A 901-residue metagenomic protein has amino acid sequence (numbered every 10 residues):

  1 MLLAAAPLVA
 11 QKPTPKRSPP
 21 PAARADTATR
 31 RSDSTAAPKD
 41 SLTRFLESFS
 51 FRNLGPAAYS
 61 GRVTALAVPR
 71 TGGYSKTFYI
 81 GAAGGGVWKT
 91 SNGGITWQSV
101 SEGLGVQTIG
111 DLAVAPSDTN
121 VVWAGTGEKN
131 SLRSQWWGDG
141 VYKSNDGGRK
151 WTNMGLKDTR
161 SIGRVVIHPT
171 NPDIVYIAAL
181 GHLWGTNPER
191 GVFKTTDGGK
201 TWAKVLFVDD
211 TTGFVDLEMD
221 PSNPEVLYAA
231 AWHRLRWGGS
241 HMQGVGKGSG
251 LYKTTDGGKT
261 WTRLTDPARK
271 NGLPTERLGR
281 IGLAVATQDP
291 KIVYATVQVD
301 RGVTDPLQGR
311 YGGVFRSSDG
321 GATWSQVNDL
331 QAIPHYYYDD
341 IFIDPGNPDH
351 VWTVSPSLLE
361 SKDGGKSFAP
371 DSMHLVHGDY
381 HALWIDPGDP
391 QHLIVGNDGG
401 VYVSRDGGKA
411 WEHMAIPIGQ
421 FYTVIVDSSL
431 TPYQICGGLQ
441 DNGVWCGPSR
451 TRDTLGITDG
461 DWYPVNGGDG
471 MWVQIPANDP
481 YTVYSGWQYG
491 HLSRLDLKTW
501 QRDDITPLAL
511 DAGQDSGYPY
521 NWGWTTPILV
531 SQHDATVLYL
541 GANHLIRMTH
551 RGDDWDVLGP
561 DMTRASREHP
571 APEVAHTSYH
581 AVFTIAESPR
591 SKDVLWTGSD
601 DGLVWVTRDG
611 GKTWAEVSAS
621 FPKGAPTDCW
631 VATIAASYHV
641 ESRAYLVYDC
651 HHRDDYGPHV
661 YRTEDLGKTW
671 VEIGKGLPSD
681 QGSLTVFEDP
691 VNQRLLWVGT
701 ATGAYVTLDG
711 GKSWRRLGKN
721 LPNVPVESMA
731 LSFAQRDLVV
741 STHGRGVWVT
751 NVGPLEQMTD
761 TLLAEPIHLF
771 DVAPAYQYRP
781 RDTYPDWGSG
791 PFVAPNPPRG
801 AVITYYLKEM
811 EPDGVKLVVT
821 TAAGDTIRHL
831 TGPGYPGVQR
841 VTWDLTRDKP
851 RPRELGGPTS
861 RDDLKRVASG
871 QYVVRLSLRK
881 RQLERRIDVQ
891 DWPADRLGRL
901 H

Functional and structural regions predicted by a protein language model:
M1-Q11: Sec-dependent N-terminal signal peptides
K12-P791, P798-A801, Y806, M810: Beta-propeller blade termini and top-face loops
S240, K247, L855-G870, P893-D895: Glycine/proline-rich low-complexity spacer/linker segments in large multi-domain proteins
S493-L495, I803-T804, E811-G824, R828-H829 (+1 more regions): Beta-strand-rich binding/interaction modules
L529, T804-Y806, V818, D844 (+2 more regions): Residue-level recognition of well-ordered beta-strand positions that form the cores of beta-sheet-rich folds across
T627, T826-R866: Glycine-centered tight-turn motifs at strand-turn-strand junctions
P798-T804, V838-R840, Q882-E884: Intrinsic-disorder/low-complexity, polar/charged segments enriched in Ser/Thr/Lys/Arg/Asp/Glu/Gln
L878-H901: C-terminal tail/sorting-segment detector
